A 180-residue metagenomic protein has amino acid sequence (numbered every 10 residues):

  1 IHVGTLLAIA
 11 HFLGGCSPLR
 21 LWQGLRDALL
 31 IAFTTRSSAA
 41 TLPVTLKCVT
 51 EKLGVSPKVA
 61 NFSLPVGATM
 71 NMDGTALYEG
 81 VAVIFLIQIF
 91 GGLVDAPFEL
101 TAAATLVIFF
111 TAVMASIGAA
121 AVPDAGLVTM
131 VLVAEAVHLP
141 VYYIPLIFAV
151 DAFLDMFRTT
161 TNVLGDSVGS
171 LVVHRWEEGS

Functional and structural regions predicted by a protein language model:
I1, T41, Y78, A125-G126: Residue-level signal for transmembrane alpha-helical positions in Major Facilitator Superfamily
I1-L7: Entry/N-cap segments of selected transmembrane alpha helices and their immediately preceding amphipathic helices
L7-L13: Helix-terminus/linker motif at the lipid-water interface of multi-pass membrane proteins
S17-P18: Transmembrane helical segments that form the transport core of multi-pass membrane transport proteins
R26, L30, T34, L154 (+1 more regions): Membrane-interacting alpha-helical segments
D27, I31-S116, S170: Helix-loop-helix junctions within the multi-pass membrane cores of secondary transporters/permeases
G80-S180: Transmembrane alpha-helical segments and their short flanking loops that form helix-hairpins/helix-helix interfaces
